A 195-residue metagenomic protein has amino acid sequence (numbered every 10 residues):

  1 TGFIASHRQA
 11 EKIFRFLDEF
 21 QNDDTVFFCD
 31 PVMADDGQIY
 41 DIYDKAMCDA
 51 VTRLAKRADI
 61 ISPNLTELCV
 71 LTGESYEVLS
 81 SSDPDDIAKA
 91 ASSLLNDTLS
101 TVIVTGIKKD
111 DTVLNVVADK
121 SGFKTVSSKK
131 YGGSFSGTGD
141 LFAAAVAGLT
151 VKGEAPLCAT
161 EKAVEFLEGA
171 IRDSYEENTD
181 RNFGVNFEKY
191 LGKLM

Functional and structural regions predicted by a protein language model:
T1-R53: Glycine/small-residue-rich loop that forms an oxyanion/phosphate-binding "nest" at active or ligand-binding sites
F3-A5, M33-D35, E67, G106-D110 (+2 more regions): Glycine-rich beta-alpha junction loops
I4, K108, G139-L141, A145 (+1 more regions): Gly/Ser/Thr-rich beta-alpha loop segments that engage phosphate groups in nucleotides
L17, Q21, A58, T98 (+1 more regions): Structural signal for hydrophobic packing residues in well-ordered secondary-structure cores of soluble enzyme domains
D41-F123, L157: Conserved phosphate/ATP/ADP-binding segment of small-molecule kinases
C69-V70, G132-P156: Short, small-residue alpha-helix embedded
V126: Hydrophobic residues at beta-strand termini and immediately following loops that shape nucleotide-binding pockets
L157-M195: Charged C-terminal helix
